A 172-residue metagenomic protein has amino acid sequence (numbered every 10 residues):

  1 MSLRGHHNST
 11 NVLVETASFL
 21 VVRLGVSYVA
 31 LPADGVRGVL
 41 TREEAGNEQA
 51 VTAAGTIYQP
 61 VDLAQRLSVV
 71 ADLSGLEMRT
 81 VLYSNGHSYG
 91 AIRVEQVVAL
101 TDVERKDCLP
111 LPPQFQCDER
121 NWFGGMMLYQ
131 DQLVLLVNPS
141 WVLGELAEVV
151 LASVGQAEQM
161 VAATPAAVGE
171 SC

Functional and structural regions predicted by a protein language model:
M1-C172: An acidic, low-aromatic, low-complexity terminal/linker signal
